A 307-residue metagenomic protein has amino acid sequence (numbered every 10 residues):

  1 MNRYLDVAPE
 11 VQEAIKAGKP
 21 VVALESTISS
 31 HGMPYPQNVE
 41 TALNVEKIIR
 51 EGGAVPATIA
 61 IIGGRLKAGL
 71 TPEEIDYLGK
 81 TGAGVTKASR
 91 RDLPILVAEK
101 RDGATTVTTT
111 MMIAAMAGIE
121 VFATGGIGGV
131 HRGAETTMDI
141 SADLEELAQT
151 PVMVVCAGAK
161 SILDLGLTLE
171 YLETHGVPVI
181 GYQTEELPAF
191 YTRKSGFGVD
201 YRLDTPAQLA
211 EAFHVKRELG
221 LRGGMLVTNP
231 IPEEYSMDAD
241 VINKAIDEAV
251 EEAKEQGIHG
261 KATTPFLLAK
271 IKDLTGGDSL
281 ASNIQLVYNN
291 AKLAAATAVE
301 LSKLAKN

Functional and structural regions predicted by a protein language model:
M1-G18: N- or domain-start disorder-to-order transition segments that initiate the globular core
E13-K16, V21-V22, I113-M116, V121-A123 (+5 more regions): Solvent-exposed alpha-helices and their adjacent loops that cap or buttress functional pockets in soluble metabolic
V22-L24, P56-I61, G103, V121-G126 (+5 more regions): General beta-strand structural signal in soluble alpha/beta enzymes
S26, H31-M33, V39-I95, E218-E234: Glycine-rich nucleotide/cofactor/substrate-binding loop typically near the N-terminus or early in the first domain
L70-P151: Divalent-metal (Mg2+/Mn2+/Ca2+)-assisted nucleotide/phosphate chemistry catalytic cores
A104-V107, E135-A148, V152-E173, A207-E211: Active-site glycine-rich loop that binds ribose-phosphate moieties when present
R193-E218: Anionic-ligand binding region
L221-N289: A C-terminal functional module that forms or caps the active site or interfaces directly with catalytic machinery
